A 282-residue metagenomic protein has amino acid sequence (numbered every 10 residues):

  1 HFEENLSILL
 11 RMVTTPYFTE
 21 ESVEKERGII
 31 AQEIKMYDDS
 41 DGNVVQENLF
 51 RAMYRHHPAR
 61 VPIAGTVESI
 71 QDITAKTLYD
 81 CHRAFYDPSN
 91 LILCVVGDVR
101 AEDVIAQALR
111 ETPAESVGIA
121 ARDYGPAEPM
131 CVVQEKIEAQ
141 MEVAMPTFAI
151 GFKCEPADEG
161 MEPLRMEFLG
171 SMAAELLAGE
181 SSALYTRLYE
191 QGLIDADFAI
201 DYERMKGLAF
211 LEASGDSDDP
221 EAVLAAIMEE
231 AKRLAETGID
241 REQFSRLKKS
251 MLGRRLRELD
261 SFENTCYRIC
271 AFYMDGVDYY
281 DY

Functional and structural regions predicted by a protein language model:
F2-D87, D98-F210, G215-Y282: Mature, solvent-exposed C-terminal subdomains and processed small-chain segments of exported/organellar
